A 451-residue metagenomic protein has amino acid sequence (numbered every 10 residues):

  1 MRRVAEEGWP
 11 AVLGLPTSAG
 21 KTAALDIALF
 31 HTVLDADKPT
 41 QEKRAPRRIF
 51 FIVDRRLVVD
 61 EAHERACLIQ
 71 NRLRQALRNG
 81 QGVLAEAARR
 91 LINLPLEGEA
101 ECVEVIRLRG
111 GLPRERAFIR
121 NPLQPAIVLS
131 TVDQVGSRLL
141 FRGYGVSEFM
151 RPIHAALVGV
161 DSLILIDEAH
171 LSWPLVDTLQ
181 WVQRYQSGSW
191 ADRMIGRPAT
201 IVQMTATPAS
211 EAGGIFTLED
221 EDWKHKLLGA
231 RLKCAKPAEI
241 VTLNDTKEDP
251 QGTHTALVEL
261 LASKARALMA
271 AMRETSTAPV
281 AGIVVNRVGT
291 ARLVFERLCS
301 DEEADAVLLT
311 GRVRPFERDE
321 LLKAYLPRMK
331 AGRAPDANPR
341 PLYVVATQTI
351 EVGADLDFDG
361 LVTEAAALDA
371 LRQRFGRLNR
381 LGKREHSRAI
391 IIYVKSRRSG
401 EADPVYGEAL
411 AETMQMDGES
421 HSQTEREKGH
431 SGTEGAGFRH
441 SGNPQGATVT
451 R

Functional and structural regions predicted by a protein language model:
M1-P16, I27: Conserved pre-motif I regulatory segment
E42-A85, D133-R138, S172, V288-G289: Conserved Walker A/P-loop ATP-binding site and its immediately adjacent core in helicase/helicase-like ATPase domains
R48-A62, M272-C299, L308: Conserved strand-helix element at the start of the C-terminal RecA-like helicase core
N71-M150: Inter-Walker segment of RecA-like/P-loop motor cores
V105-R116, V132-Q134, V285-G289, A306-L326 (+1 more regions): Conserved helicase motor
V132-R193: SF2 helicase catalytic motif II
D192-T200, M204-R273: Interdomain hinge/linker at the junction between the two RecA-like core domains of SF2 helicases
A270, A278, L293, S300-A304 (+4 more regions): C-terminal helicase lobe and adjacent C-terminal extensions/tails of nucleic-acid helicase motors
